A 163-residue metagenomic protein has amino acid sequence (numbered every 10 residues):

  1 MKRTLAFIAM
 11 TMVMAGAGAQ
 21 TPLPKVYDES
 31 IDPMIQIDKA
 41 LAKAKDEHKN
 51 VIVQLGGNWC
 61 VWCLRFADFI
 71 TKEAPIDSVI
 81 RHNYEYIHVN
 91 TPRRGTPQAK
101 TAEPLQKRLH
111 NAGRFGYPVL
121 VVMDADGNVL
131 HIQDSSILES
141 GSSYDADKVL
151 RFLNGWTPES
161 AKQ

Functional and structural regions predicted by a protein language model:
M1-T4: Positively charged n-region of N-terminal signal peptides that target proteins for export
A6-A15: Bacterial N-terminal signal peptides
I31, I76-K100: Thiol-based oxidoreductase modules, predominantly thioredoxin-like and allied folds used for disulfide exchange
P33-V51: A short beta-strand-turn-helix
E47-V61: Short active-site neighborhood of thiol/selenol oxidoreductases, capturing the structured segment around
N50, E103-M123: Structural micro-motif
C63-V79: Typically the conserved alpha-helix immediately C-terminal to a functionally engaged Cys/Sec in thioredoxin-like
R114-A161: Non-catalytic, surface beta->alpha helical segment in thiol-disulfide oxidoreductase systems
